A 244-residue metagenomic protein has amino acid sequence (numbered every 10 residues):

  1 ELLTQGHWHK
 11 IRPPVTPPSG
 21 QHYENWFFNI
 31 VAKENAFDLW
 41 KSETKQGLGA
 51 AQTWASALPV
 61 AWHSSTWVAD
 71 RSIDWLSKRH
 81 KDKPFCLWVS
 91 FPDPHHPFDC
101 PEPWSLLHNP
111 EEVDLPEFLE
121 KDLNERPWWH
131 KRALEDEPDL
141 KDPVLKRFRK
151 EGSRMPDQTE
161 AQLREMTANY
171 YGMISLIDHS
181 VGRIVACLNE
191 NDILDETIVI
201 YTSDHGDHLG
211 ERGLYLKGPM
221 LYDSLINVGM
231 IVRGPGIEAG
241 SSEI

Functional and structural regions predicted by a protein language model:
E1, Q5, K45: Active-site segment of extracytoplasmic enzymes that catalyze sulfate/phosphate-ester chemistry
H9-D70, D74-E196, I200-I244: Active-site-proximal cap/lid insertion segments
